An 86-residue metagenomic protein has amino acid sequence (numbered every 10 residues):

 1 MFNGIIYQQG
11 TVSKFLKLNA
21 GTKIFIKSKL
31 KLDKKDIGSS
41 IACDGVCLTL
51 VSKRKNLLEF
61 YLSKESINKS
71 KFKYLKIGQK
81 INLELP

Functional and structural regions predicted by a protein language model:
M1-P86: Conserved loop->alpha-helix
